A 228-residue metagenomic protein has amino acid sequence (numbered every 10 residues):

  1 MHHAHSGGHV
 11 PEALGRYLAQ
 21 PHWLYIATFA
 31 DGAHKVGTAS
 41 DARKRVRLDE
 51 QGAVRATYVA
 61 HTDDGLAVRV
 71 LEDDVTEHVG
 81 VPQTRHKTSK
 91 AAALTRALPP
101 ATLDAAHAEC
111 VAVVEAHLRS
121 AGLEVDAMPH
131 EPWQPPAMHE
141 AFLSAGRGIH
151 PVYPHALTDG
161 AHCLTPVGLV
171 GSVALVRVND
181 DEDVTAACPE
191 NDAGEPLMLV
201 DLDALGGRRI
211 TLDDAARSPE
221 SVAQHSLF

Functional and structural regions predicted by a protein language model:
M1-F228: Non-catalytic accessory segments flanking enzymatic or RNA/DNA-binding domains
